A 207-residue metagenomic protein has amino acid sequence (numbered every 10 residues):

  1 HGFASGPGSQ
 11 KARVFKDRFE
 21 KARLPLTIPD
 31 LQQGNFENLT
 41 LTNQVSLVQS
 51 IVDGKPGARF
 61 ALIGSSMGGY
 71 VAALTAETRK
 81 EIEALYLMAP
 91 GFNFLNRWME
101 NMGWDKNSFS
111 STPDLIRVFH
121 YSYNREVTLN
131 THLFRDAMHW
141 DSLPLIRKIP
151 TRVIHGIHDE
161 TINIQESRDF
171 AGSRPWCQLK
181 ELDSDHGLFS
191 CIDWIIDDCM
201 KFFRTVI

Functional and structural regions predicted by a protein language model:
H1-Q33: Short, surface-exposed "cap/lid" segments of acyl-processing enzymes
S9-K16, T42-V45, I164-R168: Short, surface-exposed alpha-helical segments at coil->helix boundaries
F19, T75-R79: Aromatic pocket-lining residues of Rossmann-like dinucleotide-binding sites
L24, A58-F60, E83, I149-P150: Short coil/turn segments at beta-strand junctions that form active-site/ligand-binding loops
E37-K55: Alpha/beta-hydrolase active-site loop
I63-A72: Gly/Ala-rich beta-loop-alpha elbow adjacent to hydrolase catalytic centers
I82-S173, C177-I207: The alpha/beta-hydrolase serine catalytic core
